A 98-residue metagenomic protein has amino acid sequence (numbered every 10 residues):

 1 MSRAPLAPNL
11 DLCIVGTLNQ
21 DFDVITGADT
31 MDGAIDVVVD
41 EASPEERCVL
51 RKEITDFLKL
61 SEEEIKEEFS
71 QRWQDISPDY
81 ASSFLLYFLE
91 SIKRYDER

Functional and structural regions predicted by a protein language model:
M1-I35, L89: Short terminal alpha-helical segments
A4, V37-P44, Q71-D79: Short, charged/polar micro-motifs that form catalytic or ligand-binding hotspots
L6-C13, E46-E53, Y80-F84, F88: Residue-level detector of well-ordered alpha-helical segments, enriched for hydrophobic/aromatic packing positions
D21-K59: Amphipathic alpha-helical interaction modules
E46, I65-F69: Positions within the helices of HEAT/ARM-like alpha-solenoid repeats
T55, K59-E62, Q74, K93: Generic short alpha-helical segment signal, independent of protein family or function, capturing local helix propensity
E68-R98: Amphipathic alpha-helical binding modules
